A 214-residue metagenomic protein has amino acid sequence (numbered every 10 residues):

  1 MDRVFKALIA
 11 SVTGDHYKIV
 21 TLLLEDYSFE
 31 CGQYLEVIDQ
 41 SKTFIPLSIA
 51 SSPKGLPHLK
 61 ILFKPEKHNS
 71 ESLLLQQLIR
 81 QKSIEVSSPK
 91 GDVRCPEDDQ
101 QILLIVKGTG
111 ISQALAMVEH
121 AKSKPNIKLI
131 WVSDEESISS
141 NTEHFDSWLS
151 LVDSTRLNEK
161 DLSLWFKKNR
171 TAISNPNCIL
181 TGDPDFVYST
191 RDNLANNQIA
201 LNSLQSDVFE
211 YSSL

Functional and structural regions predicted by a protein language model:
D2-K82: Ferredoxin-reductase
S70-L214: FNR/FR-type flavoprotein reductase catalytic core
